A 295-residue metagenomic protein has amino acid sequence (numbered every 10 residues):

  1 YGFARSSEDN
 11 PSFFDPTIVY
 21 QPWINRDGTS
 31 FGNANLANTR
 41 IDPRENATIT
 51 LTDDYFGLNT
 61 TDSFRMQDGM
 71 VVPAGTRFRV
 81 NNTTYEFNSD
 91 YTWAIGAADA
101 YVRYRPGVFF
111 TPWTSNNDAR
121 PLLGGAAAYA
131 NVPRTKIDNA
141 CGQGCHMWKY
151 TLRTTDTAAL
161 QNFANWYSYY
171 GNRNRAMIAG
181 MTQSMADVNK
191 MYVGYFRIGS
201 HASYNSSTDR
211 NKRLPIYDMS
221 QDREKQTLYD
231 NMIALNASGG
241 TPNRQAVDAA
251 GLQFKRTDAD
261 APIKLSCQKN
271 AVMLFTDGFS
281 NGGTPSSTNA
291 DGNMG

Functional and structural regions predicted by a protein language model:
Y1-N236, N243-R244, D248-T257, S266-G295: Extended N-terminal export/anchoring regions of large proteins
A261-P262: Short amphipathic, basic-aromatic surface patches that mediate peripheral association with negatively charged
